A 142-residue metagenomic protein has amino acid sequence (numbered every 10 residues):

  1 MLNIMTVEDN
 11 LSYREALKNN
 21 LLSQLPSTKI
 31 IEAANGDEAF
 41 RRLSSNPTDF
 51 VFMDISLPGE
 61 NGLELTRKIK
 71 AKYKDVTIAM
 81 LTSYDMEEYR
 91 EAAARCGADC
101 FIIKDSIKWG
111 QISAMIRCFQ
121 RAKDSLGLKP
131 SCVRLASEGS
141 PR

Functional and structural regions predicted by a protein language model:
E8: Conserved acidic carboxylate
L11-I31: Two-component/phosphorelay signaling modules centered on CheY-like receiver
E32-F50: Acidic, metal-coordinating helix/loop segments flanking the phosphotransfer/catalytic sites of two-component signaling
N35, N61-E64: Acidic catalytic/metal-coordinating carboxylates
R41, L63-K74: Short amphipathic alpha-helix used as the core "switch/output" element in two-component signaling
D54, T82: Active-site residues of response regulator receiver
P58, M86: The feature encodes the CheY-like receiver
